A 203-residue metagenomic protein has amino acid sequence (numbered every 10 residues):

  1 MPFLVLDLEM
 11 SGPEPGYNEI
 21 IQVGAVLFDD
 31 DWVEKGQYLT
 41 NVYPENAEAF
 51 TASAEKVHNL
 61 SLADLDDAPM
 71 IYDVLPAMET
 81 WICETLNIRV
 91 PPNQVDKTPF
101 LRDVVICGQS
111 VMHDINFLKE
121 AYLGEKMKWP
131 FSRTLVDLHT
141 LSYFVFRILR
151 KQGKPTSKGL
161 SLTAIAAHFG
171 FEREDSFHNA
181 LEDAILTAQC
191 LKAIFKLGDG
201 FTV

Functional and structural regions predicted by a protein language model:
P2-M112, K119, A167-H178: Conserved non-catalytic scaffold segment of RNase H-like nuclease domains
D7-E9, D114, D137, D183: Acidic active-site catalytic centers that drive phospho-/nucleotidyl reactions and related ester hydrolyses
M10-G12, T140, L186: Short, glycine/acidic-enriched loop or turn micro-motifs at the edges of active sites
P13-P15, Y143, Q189: Conserved protein kinase catalytic core
N93-D96, D114-T134: Substrate-recognition/cap helix-loop segment adjacent to the acidic, metal-dependent catalytic center of Asp-based
V105-M112, N116-Y122, K151-V203: Acidic, Mg2+-coordinating catalytic module of metal-dependent nucleases/exonucleases that use a two-metal-ion mechanism
Q109-M112, T134, L138: The first long alpha-helix at the start of the GST-like C-terminal all-alpha domain
V136-K154: Short alpha-helix plus adjacent loop in nuclease-associated cores
